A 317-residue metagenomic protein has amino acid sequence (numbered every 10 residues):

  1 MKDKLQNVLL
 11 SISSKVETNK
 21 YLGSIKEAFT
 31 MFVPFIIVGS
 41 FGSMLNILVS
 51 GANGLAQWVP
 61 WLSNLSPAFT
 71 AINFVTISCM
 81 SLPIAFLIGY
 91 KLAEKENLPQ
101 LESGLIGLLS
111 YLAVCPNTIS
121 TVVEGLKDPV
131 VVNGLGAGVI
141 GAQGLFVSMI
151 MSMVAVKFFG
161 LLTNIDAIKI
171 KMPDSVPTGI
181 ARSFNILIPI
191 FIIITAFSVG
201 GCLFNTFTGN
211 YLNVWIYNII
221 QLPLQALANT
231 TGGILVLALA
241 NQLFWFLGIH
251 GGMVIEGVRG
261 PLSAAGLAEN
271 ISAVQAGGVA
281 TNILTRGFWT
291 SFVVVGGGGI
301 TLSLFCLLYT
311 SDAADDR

Functional and structural regions predicted by a protein language model:
M1-I37, G42-M44, G51, L55-W61 (+1 more regions): Signature of multi-pass transmembrane helix bundles
G201-C202, T208-L308: Membrane-embedded translocation segments of transport machinery
Y309-D316: Conserved small/polar residues in nucleotide/adenosyl-binding loops
